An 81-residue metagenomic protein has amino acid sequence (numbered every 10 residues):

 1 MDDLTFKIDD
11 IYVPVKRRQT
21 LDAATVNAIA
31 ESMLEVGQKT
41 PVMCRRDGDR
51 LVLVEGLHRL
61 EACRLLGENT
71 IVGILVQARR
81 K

Functional and structural regions predicted by a protein language model:
M1-Q77: Short, charged/polar connector segments at secondary-structure boundaries
R80-K81: Short, charged recognition helix plus adjacent turn of helix-turn-helix-like nucleic-acid-binding domains
